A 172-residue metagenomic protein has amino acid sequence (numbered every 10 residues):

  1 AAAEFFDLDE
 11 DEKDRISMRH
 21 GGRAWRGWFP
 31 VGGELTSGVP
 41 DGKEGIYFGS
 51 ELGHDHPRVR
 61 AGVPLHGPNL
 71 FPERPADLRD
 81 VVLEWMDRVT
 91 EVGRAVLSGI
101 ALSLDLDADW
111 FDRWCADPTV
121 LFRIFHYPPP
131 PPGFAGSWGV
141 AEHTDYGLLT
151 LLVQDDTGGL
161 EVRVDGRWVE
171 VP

Functional and structural regions predicted by a protein language model:
A1-P172: Peripheral, non-catalytic segments flanking oxidoreductase cores
